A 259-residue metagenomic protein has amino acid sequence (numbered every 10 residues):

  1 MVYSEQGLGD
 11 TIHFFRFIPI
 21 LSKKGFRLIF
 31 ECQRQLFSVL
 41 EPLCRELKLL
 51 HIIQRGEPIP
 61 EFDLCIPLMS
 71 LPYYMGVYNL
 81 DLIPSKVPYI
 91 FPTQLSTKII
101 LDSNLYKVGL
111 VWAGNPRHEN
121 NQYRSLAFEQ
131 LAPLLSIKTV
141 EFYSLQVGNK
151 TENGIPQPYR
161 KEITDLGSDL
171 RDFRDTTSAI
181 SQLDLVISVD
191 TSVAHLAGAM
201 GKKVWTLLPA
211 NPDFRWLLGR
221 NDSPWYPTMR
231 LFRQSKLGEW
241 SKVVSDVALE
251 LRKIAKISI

Functional and structural regions predicted by a protein language model:
M1-I259: Catalytic machinery of carbohydrate-active enzymes, primarily nucleotide-sugar-dependent glycosyltransferases
